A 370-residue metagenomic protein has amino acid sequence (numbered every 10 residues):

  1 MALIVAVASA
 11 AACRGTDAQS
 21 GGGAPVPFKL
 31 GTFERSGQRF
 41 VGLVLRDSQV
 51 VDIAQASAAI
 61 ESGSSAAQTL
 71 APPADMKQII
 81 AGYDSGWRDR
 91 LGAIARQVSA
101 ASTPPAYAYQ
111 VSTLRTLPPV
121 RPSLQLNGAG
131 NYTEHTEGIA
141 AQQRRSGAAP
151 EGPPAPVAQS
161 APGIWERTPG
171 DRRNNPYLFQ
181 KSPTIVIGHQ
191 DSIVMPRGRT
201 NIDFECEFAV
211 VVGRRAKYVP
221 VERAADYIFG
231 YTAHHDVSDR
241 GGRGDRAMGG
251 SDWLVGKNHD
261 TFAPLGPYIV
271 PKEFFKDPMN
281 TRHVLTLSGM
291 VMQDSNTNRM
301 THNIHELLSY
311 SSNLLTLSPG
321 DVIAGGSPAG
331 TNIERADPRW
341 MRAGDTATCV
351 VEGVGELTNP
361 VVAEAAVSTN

Functional and structural regions predicted by a protein language model:
M1-A10: Bacterial N-terminal signal peptides
D17, G23-A59, A263-P267, G325 (+1 more regions): Charged, cofactor-coupling segments
G23-F33, Q68-V291, E306, V362: Active-site microenvironments in enzyme catalytic cores
R121, N127, S318, R342-A343: Residue-level recognition of short, solvent-exposed, well-ordered loop/turn junctions that link secondary-structure
P183-I187, G256-H259, D294-H302, L317-P328: Short, basic/aromatic beta-hairpin or loop at an interaction surface
N303-M341: A conserved acidic, glycine/proline-rich C-terminal tail/linker
